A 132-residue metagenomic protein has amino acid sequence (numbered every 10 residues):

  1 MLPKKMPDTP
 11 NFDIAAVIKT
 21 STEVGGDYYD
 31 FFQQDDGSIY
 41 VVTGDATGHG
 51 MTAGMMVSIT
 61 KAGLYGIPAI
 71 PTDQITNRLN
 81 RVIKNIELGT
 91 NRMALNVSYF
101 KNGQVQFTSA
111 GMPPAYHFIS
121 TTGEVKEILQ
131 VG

Functional and structural regions predicted by a protein language model:
P3-M6, P10, G26-T43, T47 (+3 more regions): Conserved subregion of the PPM/PP2C metallophosphatase catalytic domain
P7-K19: Long, charged, glycine-rich C-terminal linkers/tails
